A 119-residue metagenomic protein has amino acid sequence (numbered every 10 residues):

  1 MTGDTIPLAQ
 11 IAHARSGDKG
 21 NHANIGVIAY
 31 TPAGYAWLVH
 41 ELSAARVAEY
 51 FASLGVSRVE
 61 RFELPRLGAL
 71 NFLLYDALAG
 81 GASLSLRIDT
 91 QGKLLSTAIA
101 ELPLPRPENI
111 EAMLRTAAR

Functional and structural regions predicted by a protein language model:
D4-R119: Metallocofactor- and cofactor-centric catalytic cores in central/energy metabolism, strongly enriched
